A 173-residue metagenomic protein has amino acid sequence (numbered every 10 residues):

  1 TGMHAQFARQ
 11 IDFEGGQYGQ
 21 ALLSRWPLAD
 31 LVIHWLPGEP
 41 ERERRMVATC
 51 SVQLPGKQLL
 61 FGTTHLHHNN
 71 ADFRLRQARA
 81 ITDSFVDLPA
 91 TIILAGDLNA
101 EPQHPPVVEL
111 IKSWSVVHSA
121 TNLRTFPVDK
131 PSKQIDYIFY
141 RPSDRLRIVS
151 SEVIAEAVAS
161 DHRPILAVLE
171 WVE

Functional and structural regions predicted by a protein language model:
T1-Q58, R145, S150-A155: Structured beta-strand-rich core segments of catalytic domains in phosphoester-bond hydrolases
G15, N69, N99: Glycine-/small-residue-rich active-site loops that bind phosphorylated ligands and cofactors
V32-E39, T64-D72: Surface-exposed cleft-lining segments at the edges of enzyme active sites
S51, D72, R76, F85-I93 (+1 more regions): Metal-dependent phosphoester-hydrolase catalytic domains
K57-L60, T91-I92: Charged active-site motifs of nucleotide-sugar-dependent glycosyltransferases
T63, A95: Generic enzyme active-site microenvironment
